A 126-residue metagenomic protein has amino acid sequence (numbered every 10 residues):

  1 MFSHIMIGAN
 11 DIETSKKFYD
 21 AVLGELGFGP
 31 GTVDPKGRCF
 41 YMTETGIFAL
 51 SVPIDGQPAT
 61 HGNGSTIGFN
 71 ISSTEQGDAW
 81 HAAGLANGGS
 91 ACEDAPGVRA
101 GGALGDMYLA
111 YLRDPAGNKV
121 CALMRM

Functional and structural regions predicted by a protein language model:
M1-K16, I67, M124-M126: N-terminal beta-strand motif that seeds the catalytic metal site of vicinal oxygen chelate
I7-F48: Core segments of cupin and vicinal oxygen chelate
N10-T14, F69-P115: Vicinal oxygen chelate
G37-C39, S65, D106-A110: Short beta-strand micro-motifs in enzyme catalytic cores
F40-T45, L112-P115, R125: Active-site beta-strand termini and strand-to-loop segments that position acidic
Y41-L85: Long, continuous compositionally biased terminal/linker segments
